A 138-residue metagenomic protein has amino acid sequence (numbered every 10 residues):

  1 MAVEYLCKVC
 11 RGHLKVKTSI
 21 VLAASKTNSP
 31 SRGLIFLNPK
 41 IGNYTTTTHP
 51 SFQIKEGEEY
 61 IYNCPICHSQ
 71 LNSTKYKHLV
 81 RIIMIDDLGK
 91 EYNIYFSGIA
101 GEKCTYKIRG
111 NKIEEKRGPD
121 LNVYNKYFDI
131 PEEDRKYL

Functional and structural regions predicted by a protein language model:
A2-E4, I61: Residues immediately within or flanking Cys/His clusters that coordinate Zn2+ in small zinc-binding modules
C7-C10, C64-C67: Short cysteine-rich clusters marking metal-coordination/redox-active sites
L14-V21, T74-H78: Short Cys/His-rich "knuckle" micro-motifs
L22-R32, L79-E91: Short cysteine/histidine-rich metal-coordination sites, predominantly Zn2+-binding motifs
S31-K40, Y92-A100: Short, structured motif recognition centered on aromatic/hydrophobic residues
T45-E56: Short, intrinsically disordered, charge-biased short linear motifs at domain edges
P65, L88-L138: Preference for intrinsically disordered or flexible, low-complexity segments and adjacent hinge/connector residues
